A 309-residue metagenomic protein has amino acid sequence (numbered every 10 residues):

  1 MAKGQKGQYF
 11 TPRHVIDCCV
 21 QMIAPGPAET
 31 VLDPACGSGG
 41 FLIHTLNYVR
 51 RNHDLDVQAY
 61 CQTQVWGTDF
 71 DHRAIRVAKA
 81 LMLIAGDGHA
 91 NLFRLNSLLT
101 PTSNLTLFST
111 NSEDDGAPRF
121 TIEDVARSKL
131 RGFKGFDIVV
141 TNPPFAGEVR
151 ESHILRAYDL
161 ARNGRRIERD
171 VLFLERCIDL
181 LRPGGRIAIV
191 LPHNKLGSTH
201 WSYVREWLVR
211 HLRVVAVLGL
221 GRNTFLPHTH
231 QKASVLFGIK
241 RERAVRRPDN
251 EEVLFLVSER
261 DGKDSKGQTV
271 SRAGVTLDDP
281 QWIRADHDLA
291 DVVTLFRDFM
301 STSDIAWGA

Functional and structural regions predicted by a protein language model:
Q5-D124, I138, A146, P192-N194 (+2 more regions): Conserved S-adenosyl-L-methionine
T100, T106-S109, E113-A309: A conserved structural/catalytic subdomain of Rossmann-like adenosyl-cofactor enzymes
